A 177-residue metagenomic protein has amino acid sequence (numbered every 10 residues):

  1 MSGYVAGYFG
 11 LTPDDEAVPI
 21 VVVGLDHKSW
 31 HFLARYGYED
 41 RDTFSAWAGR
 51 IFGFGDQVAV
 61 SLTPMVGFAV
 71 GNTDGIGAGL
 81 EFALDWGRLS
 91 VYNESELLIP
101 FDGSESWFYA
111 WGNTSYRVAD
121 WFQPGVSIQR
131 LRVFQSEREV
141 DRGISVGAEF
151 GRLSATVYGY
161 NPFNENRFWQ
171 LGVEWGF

Functional and structural regions predicted by a protein language model:
M1: Beta-strand-dominated lipid-handling architectures at cellular/organellar boundaries
Y4-V18, V22-S29, Y38-T43, I51-G55 (+1 more regions): Outer-membrane beta-barrel transmembrane domain signature
L33-A34: N-terminal carbohydrate-binding/catalytic regions of secreted carbohydrate-active enzymes
A59-S61: Amphipathic alpha-helical scaffolding segments comprising HEAT/armadillo-like alpha-solenoid repeats
T63-F68: A short, structured active-site edge motif that brings together acidic residues
